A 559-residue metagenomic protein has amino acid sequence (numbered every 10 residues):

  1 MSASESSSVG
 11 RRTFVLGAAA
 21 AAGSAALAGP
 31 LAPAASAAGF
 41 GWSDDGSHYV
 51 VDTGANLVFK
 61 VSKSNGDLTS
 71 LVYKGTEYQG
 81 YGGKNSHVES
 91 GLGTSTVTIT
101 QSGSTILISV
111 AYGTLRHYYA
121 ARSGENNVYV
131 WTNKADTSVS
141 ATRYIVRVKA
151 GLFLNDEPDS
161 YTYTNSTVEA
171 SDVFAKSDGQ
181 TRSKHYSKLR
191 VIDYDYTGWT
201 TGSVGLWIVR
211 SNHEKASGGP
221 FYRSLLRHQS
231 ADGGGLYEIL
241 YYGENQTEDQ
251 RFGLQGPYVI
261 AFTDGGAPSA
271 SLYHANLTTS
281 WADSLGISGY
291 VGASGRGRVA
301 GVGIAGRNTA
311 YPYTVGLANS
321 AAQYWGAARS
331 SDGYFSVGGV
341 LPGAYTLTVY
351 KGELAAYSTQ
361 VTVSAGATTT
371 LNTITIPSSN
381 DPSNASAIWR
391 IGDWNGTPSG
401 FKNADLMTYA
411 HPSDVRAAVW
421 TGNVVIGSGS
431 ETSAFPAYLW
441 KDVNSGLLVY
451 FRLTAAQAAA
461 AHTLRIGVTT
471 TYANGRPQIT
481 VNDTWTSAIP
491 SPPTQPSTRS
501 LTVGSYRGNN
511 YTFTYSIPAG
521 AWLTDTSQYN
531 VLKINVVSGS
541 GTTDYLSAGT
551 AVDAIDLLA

Functional and structural regions predicted by a protein language model:
M1-V9, A20-A28, P33-A34: N-terminal secretory signal peptides
Y81-N133, R143-I145: Extended, loop-rich substrate-binding clefts of extracytoplasmic carbohydrate-active enzymes
K149-L254: A contiguous, surface-exposed recognition patch within enzymatic or periplasmic domains that forms
G295-R307, G333-F335, I374: A short, amphipathic beta-strand motif
P312-S331: Short amphipathic beta-strand segments in non-cytosolic proteins
G343-E353: A short, solvent-exposed beta-strand micro-motif common in secreted/extracellular proteins
E353-N372, P377-S379: Structured interaction patches on ligand/partner-binding surfaces of diverse proteins
N444, Y450-A459, G467-A559: Beta-strand-rich ligand-recognition modules
